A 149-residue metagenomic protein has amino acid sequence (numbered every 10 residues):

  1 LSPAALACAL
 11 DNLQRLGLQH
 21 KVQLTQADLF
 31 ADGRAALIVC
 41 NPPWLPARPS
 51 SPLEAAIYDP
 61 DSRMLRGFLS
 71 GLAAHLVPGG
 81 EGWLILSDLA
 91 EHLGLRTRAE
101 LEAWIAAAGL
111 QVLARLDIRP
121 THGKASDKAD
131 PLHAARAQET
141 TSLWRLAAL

Functional and structural regions predicted by a protein language model:
P3-R145: S-adenosylmethionine
